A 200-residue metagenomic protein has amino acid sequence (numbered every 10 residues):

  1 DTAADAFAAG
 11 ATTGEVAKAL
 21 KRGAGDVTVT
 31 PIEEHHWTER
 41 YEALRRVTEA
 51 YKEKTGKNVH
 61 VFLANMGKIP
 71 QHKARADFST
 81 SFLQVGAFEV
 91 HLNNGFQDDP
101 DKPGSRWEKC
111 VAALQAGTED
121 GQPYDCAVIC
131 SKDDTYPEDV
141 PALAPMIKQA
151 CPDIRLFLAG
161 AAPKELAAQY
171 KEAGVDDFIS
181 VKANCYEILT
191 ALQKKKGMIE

Functional and structural regions predicted by a protein language model:
D1-E200: C-terminal amphipathic alpha-helical interaction region
